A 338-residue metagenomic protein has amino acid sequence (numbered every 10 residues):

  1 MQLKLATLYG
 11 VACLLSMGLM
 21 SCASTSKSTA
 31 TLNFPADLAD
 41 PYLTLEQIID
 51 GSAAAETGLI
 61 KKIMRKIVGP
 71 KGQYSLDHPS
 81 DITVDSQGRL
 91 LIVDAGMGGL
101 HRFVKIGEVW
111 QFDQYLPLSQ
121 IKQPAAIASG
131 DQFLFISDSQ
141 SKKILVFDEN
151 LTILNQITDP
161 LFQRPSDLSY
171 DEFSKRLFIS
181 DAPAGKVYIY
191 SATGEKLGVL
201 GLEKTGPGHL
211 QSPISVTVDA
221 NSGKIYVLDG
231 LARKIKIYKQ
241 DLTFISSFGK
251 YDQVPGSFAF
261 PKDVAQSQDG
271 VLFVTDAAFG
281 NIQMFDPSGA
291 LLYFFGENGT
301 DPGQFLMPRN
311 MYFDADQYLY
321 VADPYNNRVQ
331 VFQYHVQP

Functional and structural regions predicted by a protein language model:
M1-G10: Bacterial N-terminal signal peptides that target proteins for export
Y9-G18: Bacterial N-terminal signal peptides
C22-P338: Eukaryotic scaffold repeat domains enriched in small/polar residues
